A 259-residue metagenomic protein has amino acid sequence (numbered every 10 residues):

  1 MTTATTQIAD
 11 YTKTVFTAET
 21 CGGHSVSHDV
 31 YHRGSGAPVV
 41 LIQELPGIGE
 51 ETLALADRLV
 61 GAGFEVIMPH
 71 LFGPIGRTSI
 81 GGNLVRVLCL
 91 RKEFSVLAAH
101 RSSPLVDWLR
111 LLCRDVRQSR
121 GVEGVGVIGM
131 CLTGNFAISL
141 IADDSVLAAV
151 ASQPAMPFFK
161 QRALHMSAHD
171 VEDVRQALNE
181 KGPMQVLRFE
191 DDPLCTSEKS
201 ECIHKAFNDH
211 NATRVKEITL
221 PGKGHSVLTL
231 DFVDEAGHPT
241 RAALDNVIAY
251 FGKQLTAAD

Functional and structural regions predicted by a protein language model:
M1-D259: N-terminal cap/leader regions of alpha/beta-hydrolase-fold enzymes, predominantly small-molecule hydrolases
